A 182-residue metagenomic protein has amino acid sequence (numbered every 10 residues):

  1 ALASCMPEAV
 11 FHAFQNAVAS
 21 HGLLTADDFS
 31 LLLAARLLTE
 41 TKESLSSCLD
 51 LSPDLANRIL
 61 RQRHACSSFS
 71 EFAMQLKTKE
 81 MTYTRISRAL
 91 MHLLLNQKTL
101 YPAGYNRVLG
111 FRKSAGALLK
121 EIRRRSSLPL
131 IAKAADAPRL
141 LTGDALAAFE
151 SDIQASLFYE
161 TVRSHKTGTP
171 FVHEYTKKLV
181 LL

Functional and structural regions predicted by a protein language model:
A1-L182: Non-catalytic terminal extensions that flank enzyme cores
